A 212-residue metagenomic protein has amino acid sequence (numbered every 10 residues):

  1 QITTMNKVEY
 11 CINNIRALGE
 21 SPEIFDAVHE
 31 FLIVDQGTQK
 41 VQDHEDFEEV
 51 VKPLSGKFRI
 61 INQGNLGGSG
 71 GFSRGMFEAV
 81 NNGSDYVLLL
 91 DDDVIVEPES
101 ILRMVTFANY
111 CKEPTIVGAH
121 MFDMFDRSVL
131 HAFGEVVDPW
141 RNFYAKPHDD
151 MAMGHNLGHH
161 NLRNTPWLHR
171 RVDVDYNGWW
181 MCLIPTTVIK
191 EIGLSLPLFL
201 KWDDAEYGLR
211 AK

Functional and structural regions predicted by a protein language model:
K7-P22: Short, well-formed alpha-helical segments that are part of the catalytic scaffolds of diverse glycosyltransferases
L18-I61: Acidic donor-binding segment of Leloir-type glycosyltransferases
Q63-G71, V96-E97, K201: A short, glycine-/small-residue-rich helix N-cap motif at loop->alpha-helix starts within glycosyltransferase
S73-Y86: Active-site nucleotide-sugar/metal-binding loop of Leloir-type enzymes
G83-I95: Short beta-strand-to-loop acidic/aromatic patch adjacent to the donor-nucleotide binding site
E99-D149: Conserved donor NDP-sugar-binding/catalytic core segment of glycosyltransferases
H148-M181: A recurrent flexible, glycine/aromatic-enriched loop bordering the glycosyltransferase active site that acts as
D173-M181, T186, K190-L209: Donor nucleotide-sugar recognition loop
